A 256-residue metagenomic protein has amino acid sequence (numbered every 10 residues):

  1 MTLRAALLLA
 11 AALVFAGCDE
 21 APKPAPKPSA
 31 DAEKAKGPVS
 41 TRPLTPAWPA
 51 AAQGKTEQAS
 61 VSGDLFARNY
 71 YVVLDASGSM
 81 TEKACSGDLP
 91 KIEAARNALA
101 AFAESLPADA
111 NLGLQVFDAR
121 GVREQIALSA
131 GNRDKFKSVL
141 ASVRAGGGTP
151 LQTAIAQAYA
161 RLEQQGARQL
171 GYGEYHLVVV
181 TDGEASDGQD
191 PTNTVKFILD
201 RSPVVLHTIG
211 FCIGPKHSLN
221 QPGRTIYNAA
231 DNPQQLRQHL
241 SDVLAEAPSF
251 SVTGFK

Functional and structural regions predicted by a protein language model:
M1-L7: Bacterial N-terminal signal peptides that target proteins for export
F15-G17: C-terminal motif of bacterial Sec signal peptides marking the signal peptidase cleavage site
D19-C85, Q164, Q169, G254: Acidic, polar low-complexity linker/tail segments
W48, S62, F66-Y70, M80-N111 (+2 more regions): …and closely analogous acidic/polar surface helices at protein-protein or active-site interfaces in A-domain-like
A59-S60, M80-I92, A101-F102, V122-I126 (+3 more regions): Second-shell loop/turn segments in exported
L74-S77, A95, L114, A158 (+2 more regions): DG-centered beta-turn motif at the end of beta-strands
A110-S142, A156-R168, G188, K216-G223: Short beta-strand-loop
V143, G183-V243: VWA/integrin I-like adhesion module and closely mimicked acidic/polar interface patches used
